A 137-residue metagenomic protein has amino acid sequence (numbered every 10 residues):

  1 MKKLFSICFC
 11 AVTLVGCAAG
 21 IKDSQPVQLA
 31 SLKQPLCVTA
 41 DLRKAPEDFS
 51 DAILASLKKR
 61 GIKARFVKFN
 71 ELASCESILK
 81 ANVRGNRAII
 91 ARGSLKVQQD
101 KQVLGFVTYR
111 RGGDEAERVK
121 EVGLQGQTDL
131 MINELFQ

Functional and structural regions predicted by a protein language model:
L4-A11, G16-I62: A structural "domain/chain start" motif
C8, N82, R110-R111: Residues that line or immediately flank small-molecule/substrate-binding pockets and catalytic motifs
A18-A30, A52-S56, K63, R111-Q137: C-terminal/domain-edge helix-coil "capping" segments
C37, D41, A73-S77, A116: Functionally engaged cysteine thiol sites
V67-A91, K96: Short, well-ordered secondary-structure micro-motifs within conserved domains or adaptor modules
S77-R84, L104-V107, E121-V122, N133-Q137: Noncatalytic linker/hinge segments flanking ATPase motor cores
R87-G113: Amphipathic beta-strand/beta-sheet edge segments enriched in Tyr/Trp
